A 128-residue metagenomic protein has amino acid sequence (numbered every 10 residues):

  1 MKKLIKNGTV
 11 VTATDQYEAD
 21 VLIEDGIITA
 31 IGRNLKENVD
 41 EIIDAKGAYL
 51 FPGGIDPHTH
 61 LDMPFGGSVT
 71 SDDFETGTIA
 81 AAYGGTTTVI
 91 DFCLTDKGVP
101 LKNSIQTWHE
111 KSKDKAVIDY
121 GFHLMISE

Functional and structural regions predicted by a protein language model:
M1-L4, T9-P52: Histidine-rich, glycine-flanked metal-binding segment
K2, D15, Y83, D114-V117: Alpha-helix termination/capping residues and helix-transition junctions
A45-K115: Metal-associated gating/positioning segment near the N- to mid-region
K111-I126: A glycine-rich helix N-cap at a beta->alpha junction
